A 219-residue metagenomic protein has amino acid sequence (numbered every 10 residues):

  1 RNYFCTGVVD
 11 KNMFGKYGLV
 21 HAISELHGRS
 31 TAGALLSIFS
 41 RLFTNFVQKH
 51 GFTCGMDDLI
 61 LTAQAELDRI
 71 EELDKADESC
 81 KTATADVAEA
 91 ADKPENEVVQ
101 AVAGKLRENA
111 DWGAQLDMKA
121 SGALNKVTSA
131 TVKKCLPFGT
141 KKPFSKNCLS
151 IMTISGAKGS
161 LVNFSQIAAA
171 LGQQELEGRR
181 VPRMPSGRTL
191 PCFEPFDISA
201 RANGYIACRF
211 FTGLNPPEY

Functional and structural regions predicted by a protein language model:
R1-E108, T153, A157, N163-Y219: Feature marking long nucleic-acid-engaging regions of large polymerase/nuclease enzymes
G104-A168: Gly/Pro-rich turn-and-neighbor structural signature
